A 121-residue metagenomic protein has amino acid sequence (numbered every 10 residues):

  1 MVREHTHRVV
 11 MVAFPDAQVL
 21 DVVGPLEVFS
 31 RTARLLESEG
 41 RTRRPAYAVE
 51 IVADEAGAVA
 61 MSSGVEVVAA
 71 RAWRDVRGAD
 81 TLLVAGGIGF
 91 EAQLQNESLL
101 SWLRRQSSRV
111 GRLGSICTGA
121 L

Functional and structural regions predicted by a protein language model:
M1-L113: Extended, subdomain-level signal for the structured scaffold at the beginning of enzyme domains
L121: Glycine-rich nucleophile elbow surrounding the catalytic serine of serine-hydrolase chemistry
